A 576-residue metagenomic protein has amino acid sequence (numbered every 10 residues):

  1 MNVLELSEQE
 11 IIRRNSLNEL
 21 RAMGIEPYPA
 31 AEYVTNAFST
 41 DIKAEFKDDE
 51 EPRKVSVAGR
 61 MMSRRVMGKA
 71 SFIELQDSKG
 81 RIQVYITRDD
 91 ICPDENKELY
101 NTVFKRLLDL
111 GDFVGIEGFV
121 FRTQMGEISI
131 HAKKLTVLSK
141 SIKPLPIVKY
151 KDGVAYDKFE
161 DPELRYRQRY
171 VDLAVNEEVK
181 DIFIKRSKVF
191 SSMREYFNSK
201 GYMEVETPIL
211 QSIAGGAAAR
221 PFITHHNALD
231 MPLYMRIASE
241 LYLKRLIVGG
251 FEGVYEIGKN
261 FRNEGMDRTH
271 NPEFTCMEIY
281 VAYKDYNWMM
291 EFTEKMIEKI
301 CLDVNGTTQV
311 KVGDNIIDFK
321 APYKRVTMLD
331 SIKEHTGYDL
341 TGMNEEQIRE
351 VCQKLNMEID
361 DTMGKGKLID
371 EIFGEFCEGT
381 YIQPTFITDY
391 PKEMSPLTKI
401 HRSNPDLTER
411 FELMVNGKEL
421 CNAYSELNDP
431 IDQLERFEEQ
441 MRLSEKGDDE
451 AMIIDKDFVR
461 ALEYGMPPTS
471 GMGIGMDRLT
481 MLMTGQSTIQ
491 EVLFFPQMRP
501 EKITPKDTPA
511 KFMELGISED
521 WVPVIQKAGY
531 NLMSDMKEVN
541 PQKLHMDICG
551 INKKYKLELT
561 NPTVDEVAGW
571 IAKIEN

Functional and structural regions predicted by a protein language model:
M1-T504: Class II aminoacyl-tRNA synthetase catalytic cores and aaRS-like
P500-N576: Compact, charge-rich alpha-helical regulatory domains located at protein termini
